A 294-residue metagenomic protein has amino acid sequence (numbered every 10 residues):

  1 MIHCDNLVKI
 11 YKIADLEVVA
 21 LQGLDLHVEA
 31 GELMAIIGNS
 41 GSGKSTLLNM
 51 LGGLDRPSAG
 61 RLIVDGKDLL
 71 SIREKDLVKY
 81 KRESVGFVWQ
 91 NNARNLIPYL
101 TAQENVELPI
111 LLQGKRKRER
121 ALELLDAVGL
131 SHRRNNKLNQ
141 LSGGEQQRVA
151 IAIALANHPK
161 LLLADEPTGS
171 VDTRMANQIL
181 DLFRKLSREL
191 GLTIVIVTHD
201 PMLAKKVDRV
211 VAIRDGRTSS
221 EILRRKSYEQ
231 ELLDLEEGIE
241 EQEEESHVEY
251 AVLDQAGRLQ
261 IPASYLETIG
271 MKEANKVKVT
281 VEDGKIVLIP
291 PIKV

Functional and structural regions predicted by a protein language model:
G52: Helix-to-loop junction immediately C-terminal to a conserved catalytic motif
G60-D68: Conserved ABC transporter NBD signature motif
L69-V85: ABC ATPase NBD coupling module
P98-E107: Short coil-to-helix segment of the ABC ATPase nucleotide-binding domain corresponding to the Q-loop/switch region
K137-L141, E145-Q147: Conserved ABC ATPase signature
A156-K160: A short, proline-enriched helix->beta-strand linker immediately N-terminal to the Walker B motif in ABC-type P-loop
L162-D165: Catalytic Walker B motif of ABC-type/P-loop ATPase nucleotide-binding domains
